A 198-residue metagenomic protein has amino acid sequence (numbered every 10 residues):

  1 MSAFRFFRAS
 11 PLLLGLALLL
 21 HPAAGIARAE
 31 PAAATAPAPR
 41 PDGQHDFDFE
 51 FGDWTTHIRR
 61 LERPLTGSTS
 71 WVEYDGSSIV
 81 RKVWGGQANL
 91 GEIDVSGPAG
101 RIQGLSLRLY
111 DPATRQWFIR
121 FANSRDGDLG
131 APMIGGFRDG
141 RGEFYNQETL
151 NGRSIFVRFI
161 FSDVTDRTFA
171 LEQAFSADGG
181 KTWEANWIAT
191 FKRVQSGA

Functional and structural regions predicted by a protein language model:
M1, H21-P22: Short, flexible coil/linker elements and helix-boundary hinge sites characteristic of intrinsically disordered
M1-F7: N-terminal secretory signal peptides that target proteins for export/translocation
S10-H21: Bacterial N-terminal signal peptides
R28-A198: Hydrophobic small-molecule pocket/channel-lining residues, especially in calycin-type beta-barrels
